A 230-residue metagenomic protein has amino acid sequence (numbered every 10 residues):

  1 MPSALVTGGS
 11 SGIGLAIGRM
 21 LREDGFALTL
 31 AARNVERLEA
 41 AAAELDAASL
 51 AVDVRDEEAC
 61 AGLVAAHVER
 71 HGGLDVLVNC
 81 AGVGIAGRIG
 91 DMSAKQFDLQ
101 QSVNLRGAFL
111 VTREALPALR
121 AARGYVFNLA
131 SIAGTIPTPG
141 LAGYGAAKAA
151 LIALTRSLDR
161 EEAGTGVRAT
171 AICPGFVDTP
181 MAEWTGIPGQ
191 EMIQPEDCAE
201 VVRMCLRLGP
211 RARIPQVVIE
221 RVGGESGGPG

Functional and structural regions predicted by a protein language model:
S10-S11: Conserved glycine-rich cofactor-binding loop
V52-G62, A94: The beta1-alpha1 cofactor-binding region of Rossmann-like NAD(H)/NADP(H)-dependent oxidoreductases
R88-I89, S93-D98: Substrate-binding pocket helix/loop in short-chain dehydrogenase/reductase
T112, A147: Active-site helix of classical SDR
S131: Residue(s) in the substrate-gating loop at a strand-loop-helix junction that position the organic substrate next
I136, S157-V167: Active-site-adjacent segment of SDR/Rossmann-fold oxidoreductases
G164, A171-I172, I187-G227: C-terminal helical subdomain
